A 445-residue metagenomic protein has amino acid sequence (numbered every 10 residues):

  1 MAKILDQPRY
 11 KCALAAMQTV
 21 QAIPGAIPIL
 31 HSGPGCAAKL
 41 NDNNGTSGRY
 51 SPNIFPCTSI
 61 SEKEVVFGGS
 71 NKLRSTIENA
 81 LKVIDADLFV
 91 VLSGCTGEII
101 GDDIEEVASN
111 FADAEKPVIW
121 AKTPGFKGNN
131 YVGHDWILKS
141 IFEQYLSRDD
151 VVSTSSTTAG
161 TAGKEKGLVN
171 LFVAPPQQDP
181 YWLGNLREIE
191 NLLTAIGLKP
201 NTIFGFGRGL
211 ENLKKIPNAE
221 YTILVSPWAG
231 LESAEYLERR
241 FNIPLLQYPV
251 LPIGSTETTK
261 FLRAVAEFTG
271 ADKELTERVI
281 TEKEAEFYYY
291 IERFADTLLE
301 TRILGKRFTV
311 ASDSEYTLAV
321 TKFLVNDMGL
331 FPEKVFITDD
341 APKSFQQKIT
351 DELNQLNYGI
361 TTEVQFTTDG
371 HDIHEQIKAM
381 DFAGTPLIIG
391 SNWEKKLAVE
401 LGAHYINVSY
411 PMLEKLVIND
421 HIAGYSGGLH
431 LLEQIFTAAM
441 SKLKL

Functional and structural regions predicted by a protein language model:
M1-L445: An N-terminal assembly and electron-transfer interface module characteristic of large anaerobic redox and radical
